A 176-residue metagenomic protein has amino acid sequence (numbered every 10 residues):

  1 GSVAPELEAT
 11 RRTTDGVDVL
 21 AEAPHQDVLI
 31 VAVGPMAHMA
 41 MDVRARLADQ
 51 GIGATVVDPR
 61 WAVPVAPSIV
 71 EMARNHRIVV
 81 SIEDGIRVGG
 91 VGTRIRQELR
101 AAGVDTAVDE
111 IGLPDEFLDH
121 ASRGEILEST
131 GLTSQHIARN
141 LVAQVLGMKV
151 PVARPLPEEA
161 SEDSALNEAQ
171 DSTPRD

Functional and structural regions predicted by a protein language model:
G1-D176: Thiamine diphosphate
